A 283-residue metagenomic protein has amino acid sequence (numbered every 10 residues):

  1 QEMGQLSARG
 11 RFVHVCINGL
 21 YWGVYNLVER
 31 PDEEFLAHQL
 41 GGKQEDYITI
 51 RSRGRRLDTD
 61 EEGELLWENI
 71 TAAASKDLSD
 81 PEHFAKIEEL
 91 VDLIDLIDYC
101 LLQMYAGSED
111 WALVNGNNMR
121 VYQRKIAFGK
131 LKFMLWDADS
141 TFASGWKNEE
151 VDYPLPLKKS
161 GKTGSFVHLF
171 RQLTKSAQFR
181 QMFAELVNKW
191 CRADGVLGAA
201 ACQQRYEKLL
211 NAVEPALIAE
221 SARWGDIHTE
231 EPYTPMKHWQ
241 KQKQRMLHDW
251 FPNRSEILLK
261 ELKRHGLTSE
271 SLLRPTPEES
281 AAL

Functional and structural regions predicted by a protein language model:
E2-Q5, E33: Alpha-helix capping at helix-to-loop junctions
M3, F12-C16, Y21, Y25 (+1 more regions): Middle-to-C-terminal accessory/interaction subdomains
A8-R9: Short, small/polar residue-rich loop motifs at catalytic or cofactor-binding pockets
I17, Y21-L57: Conserved structural core of kinase catalytic domains
